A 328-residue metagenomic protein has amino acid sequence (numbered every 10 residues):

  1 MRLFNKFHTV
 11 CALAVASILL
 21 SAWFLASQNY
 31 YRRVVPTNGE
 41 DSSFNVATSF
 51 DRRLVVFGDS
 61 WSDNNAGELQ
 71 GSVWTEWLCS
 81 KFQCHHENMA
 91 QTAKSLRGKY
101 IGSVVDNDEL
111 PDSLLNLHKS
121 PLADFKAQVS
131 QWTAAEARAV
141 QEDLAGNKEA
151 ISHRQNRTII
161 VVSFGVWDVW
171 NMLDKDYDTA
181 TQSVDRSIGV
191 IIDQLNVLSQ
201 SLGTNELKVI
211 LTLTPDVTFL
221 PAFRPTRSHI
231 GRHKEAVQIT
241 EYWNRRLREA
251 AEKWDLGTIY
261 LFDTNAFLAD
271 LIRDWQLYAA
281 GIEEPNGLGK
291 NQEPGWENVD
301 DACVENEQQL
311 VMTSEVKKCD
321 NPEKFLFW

Functional and structural regions predicted by a protein language model:
M1-N88, H153: N-terminal secretory targeting modules
A47-F50, S80, I151-N156, I160 (+2 more regions): Extracellular/periplasmic catalytic domains that process cell-envelope and extracellular macromolecules
R53-N64, H86-A90, T158-S163, D168-W170 (+2 more regions): Structural recognition of the beta-strand scaffold that forms the well-ordered cores of secreted hydrolase catalytic
S60, K94-L96, I151, G165-V169 (+3 more regions): Short, internal active-site loops enriched in acidic
A66-G189, D193: Conserved SGNH/GDSL esterase-like catalytic core that processes O-acyl groups on lipids and polysaccharides
S72, R157, V161, S183 (+5 more regions): Extracellular/luminal ectodomains of secreted and membrane glycoproteins with large N-terminal domains
K81-C84, Q194-I210, I239-F262: A structural motif corresponding to the C-terminal end of an alpha-helix and its immediate exit/capping segment
D216-K234, G257-W328: Mobile gating loops/cap/lid regions near enzyme active sites that modulate substrate access
